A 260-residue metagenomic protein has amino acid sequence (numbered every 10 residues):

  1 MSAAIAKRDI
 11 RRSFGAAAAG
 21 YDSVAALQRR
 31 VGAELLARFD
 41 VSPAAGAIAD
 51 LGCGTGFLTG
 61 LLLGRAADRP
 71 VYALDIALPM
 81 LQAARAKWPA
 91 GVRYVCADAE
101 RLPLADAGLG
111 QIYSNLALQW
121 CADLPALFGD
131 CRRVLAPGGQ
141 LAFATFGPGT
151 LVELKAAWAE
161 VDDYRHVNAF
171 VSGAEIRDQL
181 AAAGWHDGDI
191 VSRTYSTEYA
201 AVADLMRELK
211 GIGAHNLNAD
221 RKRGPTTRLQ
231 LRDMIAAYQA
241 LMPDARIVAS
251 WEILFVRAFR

Functional and structural regions predicted by a protein language model:
S2-A33: Class I SAM-dependent methyltransferase Rossmann-like catalytic core, especially the SAM/SAH-binding loop
A26-G46, L61: Conserved alpha-helix/loop element of class I SAM-dependent methyltransferases that forms part of the SAM/SAH-binding
A47-L102: Class I SAM-dependent methyltransferase SAM/SAH-binding core
F57, V171, H186-R260: Conserved Class I S-adenosyl-L-methionine
E100-Q111: A short acidic, Gly/Pro-enriched loop at the edge of an enzyme's catalytic core that lines a small-molecule cofactor
G110-D123: A short SAM/SAH-binding and catalytic strip from SAM-dependent methyltransferases
P125-P137: A short glycine-rich, Lys/Arg-flanked "PGG" loop and its adjoining helix->strand segment in the class I
G138-V202, I212-R223: Conserved catalytic/acceptor-binding region of the Class I
